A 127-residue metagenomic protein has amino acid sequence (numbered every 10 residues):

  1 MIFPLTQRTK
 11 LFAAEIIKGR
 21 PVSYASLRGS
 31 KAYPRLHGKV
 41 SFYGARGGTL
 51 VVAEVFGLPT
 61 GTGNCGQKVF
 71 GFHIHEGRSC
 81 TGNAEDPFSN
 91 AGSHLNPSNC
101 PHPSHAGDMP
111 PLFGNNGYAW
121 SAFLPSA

Functional and structural regions predicted by a protein language model:
M1-A127: N-terminal leader/targeting pre-sequences
